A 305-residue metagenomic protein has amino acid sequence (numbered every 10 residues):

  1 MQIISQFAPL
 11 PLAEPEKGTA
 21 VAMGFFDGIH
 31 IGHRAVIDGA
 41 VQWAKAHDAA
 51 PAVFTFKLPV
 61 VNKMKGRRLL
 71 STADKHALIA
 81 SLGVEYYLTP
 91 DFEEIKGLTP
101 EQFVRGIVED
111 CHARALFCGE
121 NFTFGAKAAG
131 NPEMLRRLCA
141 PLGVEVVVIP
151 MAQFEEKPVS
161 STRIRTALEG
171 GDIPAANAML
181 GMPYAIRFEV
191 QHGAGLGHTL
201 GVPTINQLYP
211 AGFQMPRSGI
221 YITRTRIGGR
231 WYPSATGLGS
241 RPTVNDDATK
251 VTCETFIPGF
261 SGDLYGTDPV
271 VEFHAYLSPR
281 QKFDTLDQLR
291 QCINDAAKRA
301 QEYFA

Functional and structural regions predicted by a protein language model:
Q2-P11, L88-T89: Short acidic-hydrophobic, aromatic-tinged amphipathic segments that line or gate anion-handling sites
P9-A13, E94-G97, Q153-K157: A short acidic, often aromatic-flanked loop/helix-cap motif at beta-alpha or helix-coil junctions that lines enzyme
P11-G66, S71: N-terminal catalytic cores of NTP/NDP-binding nucleotidyl/phosphoryl-transfer enzymes
A22-G24, F54-T55, Y87-D91, A115-E120 (+1 more regions): Short beta-strands and strand-loop turn motifs
H30, I79, L116, A176 (+2 more regions): Residue-level signal for inorganic ion chemistry
V60-L142: N-terminal Rossmann-like or analogous alpha/beta NTP/dinucleotide-binding catalytic cores that position adenine
C139-G239: Glycine-rich, Lys/Arg-enriched anion-binding loops that position phosphate/diphosphate groups for phosphoryl
G193-A305: Phosphate/ribose-recognition catalytic cores of enzymes acting on nucleotide-derived substrates
